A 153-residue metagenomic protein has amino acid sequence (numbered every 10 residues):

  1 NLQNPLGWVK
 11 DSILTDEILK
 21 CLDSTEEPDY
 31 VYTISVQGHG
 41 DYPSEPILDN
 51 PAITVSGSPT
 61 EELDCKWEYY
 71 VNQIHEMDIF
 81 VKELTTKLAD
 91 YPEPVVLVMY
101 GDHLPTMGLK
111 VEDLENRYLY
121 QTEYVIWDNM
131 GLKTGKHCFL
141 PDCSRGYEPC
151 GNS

Functional and structural regions predicted by a protein language model:
N1-S153: Solvent-exposed soluble domains appended to multi-pass membrane proteins
